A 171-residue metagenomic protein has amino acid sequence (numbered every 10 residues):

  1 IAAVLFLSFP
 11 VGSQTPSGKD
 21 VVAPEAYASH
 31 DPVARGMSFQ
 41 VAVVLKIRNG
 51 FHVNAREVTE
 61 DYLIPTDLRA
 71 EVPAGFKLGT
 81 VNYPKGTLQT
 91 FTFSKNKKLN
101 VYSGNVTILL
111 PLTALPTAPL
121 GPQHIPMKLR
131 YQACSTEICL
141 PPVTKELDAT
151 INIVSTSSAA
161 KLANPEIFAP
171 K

Functional and structural regions predicted by a protein language model:
I1-P10: Bacterial N-terminal signal peptides
G12-K171: Extracellular/lumen-exposed scaffold segments
